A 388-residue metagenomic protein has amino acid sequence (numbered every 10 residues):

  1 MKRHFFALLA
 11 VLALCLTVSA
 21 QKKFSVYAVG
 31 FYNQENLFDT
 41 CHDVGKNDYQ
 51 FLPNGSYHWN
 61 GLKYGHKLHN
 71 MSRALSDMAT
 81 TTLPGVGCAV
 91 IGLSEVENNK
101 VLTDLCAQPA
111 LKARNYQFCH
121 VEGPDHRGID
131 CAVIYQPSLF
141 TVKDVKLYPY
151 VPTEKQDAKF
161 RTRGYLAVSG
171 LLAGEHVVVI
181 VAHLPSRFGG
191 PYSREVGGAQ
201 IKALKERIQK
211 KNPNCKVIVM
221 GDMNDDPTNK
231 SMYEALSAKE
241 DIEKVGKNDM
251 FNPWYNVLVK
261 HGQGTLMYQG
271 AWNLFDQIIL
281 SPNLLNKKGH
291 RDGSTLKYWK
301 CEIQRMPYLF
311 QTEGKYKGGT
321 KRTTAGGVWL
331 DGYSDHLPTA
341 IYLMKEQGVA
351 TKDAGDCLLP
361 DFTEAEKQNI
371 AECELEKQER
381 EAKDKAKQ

Functional and structural regions predicted by a protein language model:
M1-F24: Bacterial Sec-dependent N-terminal signal peptides
A20-P109, C119-I129, K315-K317, M344-Q388: N-terminal, active-site-proximal structural segment of metallo-dependent hydrolase catalytic domains
A20-Q21, K205-V217, D225-Q388: Metal-dependent phosphoester-hydrolase catalytic domains
Q21-V29, F38, L139-T141, F160-P185 (+1 more regions): Beta-strand-turn-beta hairpins that frame and shape the catalytic cleft of phosphate-ester-processing enzymes
A28-F31, A89-S94, Q117-H120, C131-Y135 (+8 more regions): Structural recognition of the beta-strand scaffold that forms the well-ordered cores of secreted hydrolase catalytic
E35, E97, P185, M223-D226 (+2 more regions): Catalytic metal-binding/acid-base residues of hydrolase active sites
V90, V96-H176: Structured beta-strand-rich core segments of catalytic domains in phosphoester-bond hydrolases
N98-K100, H126-G128, R187, N224-K230: Active-site environment of divalent metal-dependent phosphoester hydrolases
